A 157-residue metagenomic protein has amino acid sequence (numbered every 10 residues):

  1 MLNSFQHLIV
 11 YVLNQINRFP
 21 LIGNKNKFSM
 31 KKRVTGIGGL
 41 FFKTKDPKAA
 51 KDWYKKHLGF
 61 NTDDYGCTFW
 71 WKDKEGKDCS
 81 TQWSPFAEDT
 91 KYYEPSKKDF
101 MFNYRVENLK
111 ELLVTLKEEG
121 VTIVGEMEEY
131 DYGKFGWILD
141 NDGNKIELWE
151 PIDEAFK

Functional and structural regions predicted by a protein language model:
M1-L2: N-terminal amphipathic/hydrophobic targeting modules at extreme N-termini, encompassing cleavable Sec/SRP-type signal
Q6, P20-N24, S29: A cross-taxon signal for low-complexity, glycine/charged-rich
Q6-L8, L13-Q15: Short hydrophobic targeting helices and cationic amphipathic motifs that mediate membrane/organellar targeting
M30-G39, Y65, L113-K157: Vicinal oxygen chelate
K31-T35, F41-S84, E118: Core segments of cupin and vicinal oxygen chelate
D46, N108, D140: Acidic di-acidic motifs
G59-K97, I138-N141, K145-I152: Conserved short beta-strand elements that form part of the metal-binding/catalytic scaffold of enzyme active sites
P95-L116: Mid-chain, well-packed structural core segment of small domains
